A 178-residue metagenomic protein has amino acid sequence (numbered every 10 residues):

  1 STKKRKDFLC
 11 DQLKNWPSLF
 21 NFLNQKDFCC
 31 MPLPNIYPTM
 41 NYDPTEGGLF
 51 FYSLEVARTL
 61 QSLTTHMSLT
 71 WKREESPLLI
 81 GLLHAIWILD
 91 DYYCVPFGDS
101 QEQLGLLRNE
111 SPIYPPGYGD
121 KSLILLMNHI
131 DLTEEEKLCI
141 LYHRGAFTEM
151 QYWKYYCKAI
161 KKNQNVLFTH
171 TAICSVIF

Functional and structural regions predicted by a protein language model:
S1-Q103: Acidic/His-rich, divalent-metal-binding segments that scaffold phosphate/diphosphate chemistry
D7-D11, E110, N128: A general boundary/transition motif marking the beginning of the first structured unit of a protein
M40-D43, N109, M127: A general structural-boundary detector
G47-F50, N109-I113: Charge-dense, low-complexity intrinsically disordered segments
W71-G81, D120-F178: Histidine/acidic-rich helix-loop-helix segments that form or flank divalent-metal centers in metalloenzyme catalytic
G98-E110, Y156: Metal-dependent catalytic cores of enzymes that make or break cyclic nucleotides and related phosphoester linkages
P112-D120: Phosphate-backbone recognition surface of nucleic-acid-processing proteins
